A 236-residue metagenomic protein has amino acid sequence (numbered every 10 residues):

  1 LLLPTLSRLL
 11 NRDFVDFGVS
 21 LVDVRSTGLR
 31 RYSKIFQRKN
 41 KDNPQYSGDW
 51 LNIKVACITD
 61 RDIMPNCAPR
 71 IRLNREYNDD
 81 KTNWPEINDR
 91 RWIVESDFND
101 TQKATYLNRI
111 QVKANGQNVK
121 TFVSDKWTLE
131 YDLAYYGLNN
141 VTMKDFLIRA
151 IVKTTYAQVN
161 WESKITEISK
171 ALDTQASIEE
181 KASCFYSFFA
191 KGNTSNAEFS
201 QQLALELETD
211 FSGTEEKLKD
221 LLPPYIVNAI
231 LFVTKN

Functional and structural regions predicted by a protein language model:
L1-N236: Acidic, divalent-metal-binding catalytic cores of TOPRIM and closely related two-metal-ion phosphodiester/pyrophosphate
